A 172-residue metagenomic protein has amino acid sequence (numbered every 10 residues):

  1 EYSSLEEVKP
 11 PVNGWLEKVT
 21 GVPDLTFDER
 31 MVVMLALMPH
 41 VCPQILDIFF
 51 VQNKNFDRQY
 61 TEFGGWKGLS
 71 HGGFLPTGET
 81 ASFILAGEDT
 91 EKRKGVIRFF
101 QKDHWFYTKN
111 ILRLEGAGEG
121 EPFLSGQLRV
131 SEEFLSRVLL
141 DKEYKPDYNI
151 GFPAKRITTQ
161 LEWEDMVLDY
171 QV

Functional and structural regions predicted by a protein language model:
E1-V172: Intrinsically disordered, low-complexity N-terminal extensions of AAA+/P-loop NTPases that precede the structured
